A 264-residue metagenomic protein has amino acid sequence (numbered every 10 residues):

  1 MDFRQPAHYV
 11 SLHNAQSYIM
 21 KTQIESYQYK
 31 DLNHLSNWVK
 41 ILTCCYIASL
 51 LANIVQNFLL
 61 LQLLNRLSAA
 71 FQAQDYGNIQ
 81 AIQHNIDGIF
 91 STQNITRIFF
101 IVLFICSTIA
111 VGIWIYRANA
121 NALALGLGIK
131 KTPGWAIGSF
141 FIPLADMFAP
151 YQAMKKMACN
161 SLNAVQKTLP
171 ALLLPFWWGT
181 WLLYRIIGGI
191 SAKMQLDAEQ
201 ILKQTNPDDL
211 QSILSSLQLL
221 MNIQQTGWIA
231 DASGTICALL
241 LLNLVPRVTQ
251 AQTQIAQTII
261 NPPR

Functional and structural regions predicted by a protein language model:
V10-F58, Q62-F90, S107-F141, A145-M194 (+2 more regions): Membrane-interface extramembranous regions at the lipid-water interface
L50-N53, N57, R97, I101 (+1 more regions): Repeated polar recognition positions within modular binding domains
T92, T96, N222-T235: Pore-lining and gate-forming transmembrane alpha-helices of multi-pass membrane transport proteins
T92-F104, F140: Alpha-helical transmembrane segments
I201-Q225: Short, membrane-exposed interhelical loops at transmembrane-helix boundaries
